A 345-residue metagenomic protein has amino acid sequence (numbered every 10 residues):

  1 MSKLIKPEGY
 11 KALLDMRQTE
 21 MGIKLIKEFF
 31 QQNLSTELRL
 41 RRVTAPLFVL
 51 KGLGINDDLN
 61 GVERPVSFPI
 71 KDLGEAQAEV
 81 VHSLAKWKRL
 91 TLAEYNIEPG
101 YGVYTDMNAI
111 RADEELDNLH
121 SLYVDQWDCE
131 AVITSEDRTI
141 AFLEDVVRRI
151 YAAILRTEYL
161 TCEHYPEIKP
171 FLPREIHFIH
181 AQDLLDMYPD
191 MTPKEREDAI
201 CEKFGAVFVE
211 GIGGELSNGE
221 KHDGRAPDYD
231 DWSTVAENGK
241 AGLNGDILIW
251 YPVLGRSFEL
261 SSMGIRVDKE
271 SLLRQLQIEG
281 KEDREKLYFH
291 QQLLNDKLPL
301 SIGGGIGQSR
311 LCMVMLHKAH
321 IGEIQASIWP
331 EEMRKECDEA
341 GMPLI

Functional and structural regions predicted by a protein language model:
S2-L122, D128-V132: Class II aminoacyl-tRNA synthetase-like tRNA-binding/catalytic domains
M21-L25, F29, R138-D145, R149 (+3 more regions): Generic recognition of stable, solvent-exposed alpha-helical segments in well-folded globular domains
I23-I26, F30, L34, V66-F68 (+8 more regions): Generic structural hydrophobic/aromatic packing signal, biased to beta-strands
L34-R41, I150-T161, A319: A generic secondary-structure signal for well-formed alpha-helical elements
L47-K51, P166-L172, I212, E332-R334: A glycine-rich phosphate-binding loop feature that marks nucleotide/adenosyl-phosphate handling sites
T91-Y95, V147, R310-L311, M315: Short, Φ-rich (hydrophobic/aromatic) sequence segments
T105-A199: Extended, charged alpha-beta segments that form solvent-exposed binding/catalytic grooves in nucleic-acid-handling
N108-I110, A181-I345: A translation/RNA-centric and nucleic-acid-associated enzymatic feature enriched in Class II aminoacyl-tRNA synthetases
